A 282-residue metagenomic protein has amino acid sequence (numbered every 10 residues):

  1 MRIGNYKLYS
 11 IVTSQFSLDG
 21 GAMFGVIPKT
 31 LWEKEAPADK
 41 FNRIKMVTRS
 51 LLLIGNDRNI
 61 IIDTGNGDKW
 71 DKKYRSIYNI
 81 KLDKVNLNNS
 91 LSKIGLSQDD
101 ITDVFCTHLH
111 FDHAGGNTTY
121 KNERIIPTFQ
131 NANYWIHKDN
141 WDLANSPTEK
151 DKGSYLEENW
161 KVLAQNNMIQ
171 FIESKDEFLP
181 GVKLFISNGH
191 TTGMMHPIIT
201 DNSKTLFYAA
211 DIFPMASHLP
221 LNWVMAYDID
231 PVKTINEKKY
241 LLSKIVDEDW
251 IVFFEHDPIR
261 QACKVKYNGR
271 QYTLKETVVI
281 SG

Functional and structural regions predicted by a protein language model:
R2-K7, T13-K93, H196-D211: Conserved beta-strand hairpin/beta-sheet module of binuclear metal-dependent hydrolase folds, prominently
T13-S14, T64-G67, L109, D139-N140 (+4 more regions): Active-site metal-binding loops of divalent metal-dependent hydrolases
A36-F41, N122-E123, L184-F185: Short, P/G- and charge-enriched loop/turn segments at secondary-structure junctions
I60-I62, F105, Y134, L206-Y208 (+1 more regions): Residue-level marker for buried hydrophobic side chains located in beta-strands that build the well-ordered beta-sheet
Y78-N89, T200-G282: Cap/insert and terminal regions of metallo-dependent hydrolase folds
L82-L96, D100, T128-I186, N236-D249: Metallo-beta-lactamase
I101-D112: Metallo-beta-lactamase
A114-R124, K264-V265: Metal-dependent catalytic neighborhoods of phosphoester/phosphodiester hydrolases
